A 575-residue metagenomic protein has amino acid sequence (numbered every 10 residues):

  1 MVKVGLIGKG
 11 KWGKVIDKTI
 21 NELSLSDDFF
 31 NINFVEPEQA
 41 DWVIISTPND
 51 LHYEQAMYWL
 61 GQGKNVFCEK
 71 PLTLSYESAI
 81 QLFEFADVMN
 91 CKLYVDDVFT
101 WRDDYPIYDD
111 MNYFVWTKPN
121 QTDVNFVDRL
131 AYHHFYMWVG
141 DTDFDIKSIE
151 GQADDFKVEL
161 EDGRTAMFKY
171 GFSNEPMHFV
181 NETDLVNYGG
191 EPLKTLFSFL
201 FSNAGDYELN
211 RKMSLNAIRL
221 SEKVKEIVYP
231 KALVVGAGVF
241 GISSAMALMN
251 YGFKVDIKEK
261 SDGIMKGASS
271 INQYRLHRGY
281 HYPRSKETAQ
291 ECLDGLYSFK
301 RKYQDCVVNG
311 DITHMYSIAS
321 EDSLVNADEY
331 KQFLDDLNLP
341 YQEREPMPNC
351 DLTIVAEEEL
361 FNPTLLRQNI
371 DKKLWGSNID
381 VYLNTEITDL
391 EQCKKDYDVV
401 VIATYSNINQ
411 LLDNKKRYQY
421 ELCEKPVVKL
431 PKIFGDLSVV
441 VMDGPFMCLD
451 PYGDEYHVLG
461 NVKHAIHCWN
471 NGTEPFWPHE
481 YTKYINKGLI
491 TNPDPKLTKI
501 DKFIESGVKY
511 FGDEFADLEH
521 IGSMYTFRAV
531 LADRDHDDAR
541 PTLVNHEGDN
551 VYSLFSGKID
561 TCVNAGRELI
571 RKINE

Functional and structural regions predicted by a protein language model:
I16, V35-F83: Beta-loop-alpha module in the N-terminal Rossmann-like domain of NAD(P)-dependent dehydrogenases, especially those
W42-T47, V88, F199-Y229: C-terminal helix-rich "cap/oligomerization" subdomain common to oxidoreductases
T73-D123, D311: A contiguous active-site-proximal alpha/beta segment in oxidoreductase catalytic domains
S75-Y76, M265, D398-D443, Y452-H457 (+3 more regions): Central helical "cap/lid" subdomain
N250-S270: Glycine-rich FAD pyrophosphate-binding loop
Q273-L352, K487, T491: Dinucleotide-binding Rossmann-like beta1-alpha1 core, especially the glycine-rich loop that anchors the ADP
I354-T388, C393-K394, V399-N409, C562-I570: Helical element adjacent to the flavin cofactor pocket in flavoenzyme catalytic cores
E505-E575: C-terminal catalytic lobe of FAD-dependent flavoproteins
